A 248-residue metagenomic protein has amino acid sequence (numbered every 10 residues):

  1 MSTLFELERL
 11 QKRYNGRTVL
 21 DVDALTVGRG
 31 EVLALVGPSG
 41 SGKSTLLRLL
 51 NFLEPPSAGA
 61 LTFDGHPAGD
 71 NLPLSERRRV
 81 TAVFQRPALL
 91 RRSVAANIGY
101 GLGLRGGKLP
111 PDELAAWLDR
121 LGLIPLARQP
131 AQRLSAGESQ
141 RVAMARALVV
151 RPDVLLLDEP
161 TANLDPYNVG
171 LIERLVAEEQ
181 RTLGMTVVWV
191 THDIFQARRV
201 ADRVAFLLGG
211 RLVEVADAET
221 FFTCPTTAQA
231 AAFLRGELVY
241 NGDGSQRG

Functional and structural regions predicted by a protein language model:
V36-P38: The feature captures the beta-strand-to-loop junction immediately N-terminal to the Walker
N51: Helix-to-loop junction immediately C-terminal to a conserved catalytic motif
P67-T81, L104, F221-P225: ABC ATPase NBD coupling module
P110-L126: Conserved ABC ATPase "signature" region
P130-L134, E138: Conserved ABC ATPase signature
L155-D158: Catalytic Walker B motif of ABC-type/P-loop ATPase nucleotide-binding domains
